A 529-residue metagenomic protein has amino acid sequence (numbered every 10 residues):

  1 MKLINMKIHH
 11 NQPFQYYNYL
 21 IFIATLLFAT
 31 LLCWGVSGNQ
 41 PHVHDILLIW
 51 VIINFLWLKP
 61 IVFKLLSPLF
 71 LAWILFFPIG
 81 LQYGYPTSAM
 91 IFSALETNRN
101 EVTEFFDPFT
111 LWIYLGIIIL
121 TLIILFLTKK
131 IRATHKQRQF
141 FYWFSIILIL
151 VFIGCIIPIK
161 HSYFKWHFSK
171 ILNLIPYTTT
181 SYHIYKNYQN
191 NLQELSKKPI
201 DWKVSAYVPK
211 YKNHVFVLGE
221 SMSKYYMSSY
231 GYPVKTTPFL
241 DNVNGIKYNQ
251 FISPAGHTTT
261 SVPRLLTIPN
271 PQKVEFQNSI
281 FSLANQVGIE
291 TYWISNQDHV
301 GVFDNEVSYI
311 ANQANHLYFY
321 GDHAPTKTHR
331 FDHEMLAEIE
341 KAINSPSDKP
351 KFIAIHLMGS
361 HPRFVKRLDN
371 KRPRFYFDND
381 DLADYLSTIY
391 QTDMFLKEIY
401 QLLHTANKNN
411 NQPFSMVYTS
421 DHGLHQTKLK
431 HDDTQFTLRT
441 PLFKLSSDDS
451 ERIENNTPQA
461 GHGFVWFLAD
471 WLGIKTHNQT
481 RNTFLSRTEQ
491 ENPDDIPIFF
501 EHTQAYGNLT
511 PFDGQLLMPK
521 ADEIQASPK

Functional and structural regions predicted by a protein language model:
K2-L172: Transmembrane and membrane-interface helices of multi-pass, inner-membrane envelope-modifying transferases
M6-I23, W57-K64, S282, T326 (+3 more regions): Membrane-interface soluble catalytic domains
V36-S37, T267-N270, D380-I389, Q401 (+3 more regions): Active-site rim elements
P158-V217, S221-R374, G461, W466-P497 (+1 more regions): Active-site-proximal alpha/beta segments of enzymes that process anionic O-linked groups
V215, Q391-D432, V465-L472: Metal-dependent active-site segment of extracytoplasmic phospho-/sulfohydrolases and closely related
G231-K235, N410-D449, D494: Histidine-centered active-site microenvironments of extracellular/periplasmic hydrolases and transferases
W293-S295, F352-G359, L386-T392, S415-S420: Short beta-strand segments
V300-F303, M358-N410, D432-F436, R452: Active-site-proximal cap/lid insertion segments
